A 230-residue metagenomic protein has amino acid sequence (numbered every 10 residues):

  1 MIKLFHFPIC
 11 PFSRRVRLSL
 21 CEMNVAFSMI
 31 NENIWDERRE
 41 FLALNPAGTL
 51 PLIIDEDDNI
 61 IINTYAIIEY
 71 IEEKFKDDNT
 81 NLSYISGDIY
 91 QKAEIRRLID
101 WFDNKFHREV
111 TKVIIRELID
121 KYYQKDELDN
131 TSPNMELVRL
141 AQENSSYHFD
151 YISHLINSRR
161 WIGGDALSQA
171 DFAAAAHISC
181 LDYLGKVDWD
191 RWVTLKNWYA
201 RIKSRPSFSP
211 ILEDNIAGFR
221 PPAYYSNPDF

Functional and structural regions predicted by a protein language model:
M1-M135, R139, D229: GST-like domain detector, emphasizing the conserved glutathione-binding G-site in the N-terminal thioredoxin-like
N31-I34, V193, D214-N215: Proline- and acidic/polar-enriched loop/turn elements at helix boundaries
W35, L167, A217-G218: Positions that flank functional sites
A43, S204, E213: Phosphate-coordinating loops and pocket residues in cytosolic domains that bind phosphorylated ligands
A66, T194, S207: Residue-level recognition of oxygen-bearing side chains
N79-S86, E109-V110, I162-D165, D190 (+1 more regions): Short, hydrophobic secondary-structure boundary micro-motifs
F102-S204: GST-like fold's C-terminal all-alpha helical module
N215-F230: Acidic/histidine-enriched, glycine/proline-rich intrinsically disordered or flexible terminal extensions
